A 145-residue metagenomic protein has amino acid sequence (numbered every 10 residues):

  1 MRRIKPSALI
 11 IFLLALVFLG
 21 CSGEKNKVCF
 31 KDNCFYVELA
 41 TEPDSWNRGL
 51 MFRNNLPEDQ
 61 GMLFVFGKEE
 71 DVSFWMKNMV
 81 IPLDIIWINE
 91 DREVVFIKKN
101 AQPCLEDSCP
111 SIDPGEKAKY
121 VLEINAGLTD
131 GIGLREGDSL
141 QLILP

Functional and structural regions predicted by a protein language model:
M1-L9: Bacterial N-terminal signal peptides that target proteins for export
I10-V17: Bacterial N-terminal signal peptides
C21-P145: Compact, glycine-rich, soluble single-domain proteins
